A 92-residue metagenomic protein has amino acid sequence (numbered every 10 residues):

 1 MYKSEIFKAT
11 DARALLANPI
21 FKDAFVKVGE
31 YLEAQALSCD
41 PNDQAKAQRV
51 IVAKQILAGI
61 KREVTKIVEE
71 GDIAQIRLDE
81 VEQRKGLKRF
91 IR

Functional and structural regions predicted by a protein language model:
Y2-R92: Intrinsic-disorder/low-complexity detector
